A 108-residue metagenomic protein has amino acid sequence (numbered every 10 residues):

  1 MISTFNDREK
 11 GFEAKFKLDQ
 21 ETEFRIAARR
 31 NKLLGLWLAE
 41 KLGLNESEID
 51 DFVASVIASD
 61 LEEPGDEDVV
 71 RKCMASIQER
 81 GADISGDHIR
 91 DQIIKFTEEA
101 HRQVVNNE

Functional and structural regions predicted by a protein language model:
M1-E108: A charge-rich, low-complexity, intrinsically flexible signal that marks solvent-exposed coils, linkers, repeats
